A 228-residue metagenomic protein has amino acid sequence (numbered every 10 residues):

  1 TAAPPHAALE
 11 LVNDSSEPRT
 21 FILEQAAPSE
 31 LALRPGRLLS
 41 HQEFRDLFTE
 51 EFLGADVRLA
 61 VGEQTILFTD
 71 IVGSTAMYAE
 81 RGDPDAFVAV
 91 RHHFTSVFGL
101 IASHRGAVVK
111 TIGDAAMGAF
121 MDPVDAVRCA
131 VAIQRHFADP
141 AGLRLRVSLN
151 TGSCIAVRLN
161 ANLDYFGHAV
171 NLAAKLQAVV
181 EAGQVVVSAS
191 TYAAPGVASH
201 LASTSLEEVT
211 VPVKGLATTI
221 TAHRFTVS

Functional and structural regions predicted by a protein language model:
T1-A2, H6-A7, I71, E80: Domain-scale terminal segments
A3-G62: Regulatory cytosolic signal-relay segments
Q25-L31, A115, R158-N162: Short hinge/gating elements
A32, G36, R81-D85, D164-Y165: Short alpha-helix boundary/capping segments
R37, L67, V109, V147 (+1 more regions): Residues that recognize and position ribonucleotide moieties
H41, E50-A132, H136: Catalytic NTP-binding/metal-coordinating core of nucleotidyl cyclase/transferase enzymes
M117-V227: Catalytic beta-strand-to-alpha-helix segment of the class III nucleotidyl cyclase homology domain
